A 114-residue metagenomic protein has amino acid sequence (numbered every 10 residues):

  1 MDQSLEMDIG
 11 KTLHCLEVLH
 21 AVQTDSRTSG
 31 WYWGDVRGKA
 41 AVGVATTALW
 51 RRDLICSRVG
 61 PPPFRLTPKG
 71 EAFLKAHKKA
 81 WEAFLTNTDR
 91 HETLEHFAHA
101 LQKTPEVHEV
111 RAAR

Functional and structural regions predicted by a protein language model:
M1-L19, H108: Short alpha-helical segments that sit at the start of domains
I9-H14, D35-R37, V44, K78 (+1 more regions): A composition-driven surface/loop motif
E17-T24, K78: Short, locally clustered residues in the helix-turn-helix/winged-helix DNA-binding domain
T24-G38: Short acidic, hydrophobic short linear motifs in intrinsically disordered regions
D35-R52, P61: Short amphipathic alpha-helical interaction segments
P62-P68: Minor-groove-contacting beta-hairpin "wing" of winged helix-turn-helix DNA-binding domains
P68-K103: Short, amphipathic alpha-helical interaction segments positioned at domain boundaries
